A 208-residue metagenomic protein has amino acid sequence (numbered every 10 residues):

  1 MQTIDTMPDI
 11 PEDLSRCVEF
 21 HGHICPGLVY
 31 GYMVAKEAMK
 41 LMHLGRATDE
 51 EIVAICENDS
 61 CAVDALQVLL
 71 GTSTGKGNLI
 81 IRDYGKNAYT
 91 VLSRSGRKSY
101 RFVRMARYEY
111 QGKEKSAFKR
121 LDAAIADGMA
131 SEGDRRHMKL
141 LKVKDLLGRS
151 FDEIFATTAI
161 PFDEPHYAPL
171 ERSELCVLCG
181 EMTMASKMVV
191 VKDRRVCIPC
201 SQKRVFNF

Functional and structural regions predicted by a protein language model:
I4-F20, C179: Short, hydrophobic/aliphatic alpha-helical segments
F20-V34, A38: Conserved phosphate/anionic-ligand binding catalytic regions in large, soluble enzymes, centered on
E51-L92: A structural-propensity feature for long, helix-poor, extended segments
E153-E164, L178-T183: Short Cys/His-rich Zn2+-coordinating modules
D163-S173, S186-V191: Short, flexible, mixed-charge glycine/proline-rich loop motifs that serve as phosphate/nucleic-acid-contacting
C176-G180, C197-C200: Short cysteine-rich clusters marking metal-coordination/redox-active sites
A185-S186, F206-N207: Short, non-ligating residues that shape and space the ligands of small metal-coordination modules and catalytic
V191-K203: Cysteine-rich micro-motifs
